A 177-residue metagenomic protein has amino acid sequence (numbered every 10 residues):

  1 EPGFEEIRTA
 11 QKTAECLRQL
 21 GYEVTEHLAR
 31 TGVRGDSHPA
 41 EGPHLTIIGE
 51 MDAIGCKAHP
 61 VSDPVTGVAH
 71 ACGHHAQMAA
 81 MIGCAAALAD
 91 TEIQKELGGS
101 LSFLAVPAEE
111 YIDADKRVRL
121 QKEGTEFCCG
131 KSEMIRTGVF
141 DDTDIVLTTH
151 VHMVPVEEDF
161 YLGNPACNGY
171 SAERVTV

Functional and structural regions predicted by a protein language model:
E1-A71, H75-S102: Acidic/His- and Gly-rich active-site-bordering loop/insert found across diverse amide/peptide-bond hydrolases
R34, H59-A69, H75, T91-V177: Histidine/acidic-residue-rich, glycine-tolerant segments that coordinate divalent metal ions
